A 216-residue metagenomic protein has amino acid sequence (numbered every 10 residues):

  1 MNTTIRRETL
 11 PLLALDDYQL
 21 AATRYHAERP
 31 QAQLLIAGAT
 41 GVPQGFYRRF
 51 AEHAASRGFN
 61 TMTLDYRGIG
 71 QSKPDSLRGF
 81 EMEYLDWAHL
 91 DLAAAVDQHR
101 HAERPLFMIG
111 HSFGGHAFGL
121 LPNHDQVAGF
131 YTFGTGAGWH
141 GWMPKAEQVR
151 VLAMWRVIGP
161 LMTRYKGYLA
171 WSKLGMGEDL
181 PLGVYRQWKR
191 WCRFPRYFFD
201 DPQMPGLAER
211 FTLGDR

Functional and structural regions predicted by a protein language model:
M1-H26: N-terminal cap/lid segment of alpha/beta-hydrolase-fold proteins
Q31, I36-V42: Active-site glycine-rich loops that stabilize anionic/oxyanionic intermediates across multiple enzyme folds
Q44-L77: Conserved alpha/beta-hydrolase
E81-R100: Alpha/beta-hydrolase active-site loop
R100-S112: Alpha/beta-hydrolase fold nucleophile elbow
F113-H116, Y131-G141: Active-site nucleophile loop of the alpha/beta-hydrolase fold
A117-L121: Hydrolases whose catalytic domains are alpha/beta-hydrolase-1, hotdog thioesterase, or metallo-beta-lactamase-like
M176-R216: Serine-hydrolase catalytic core
